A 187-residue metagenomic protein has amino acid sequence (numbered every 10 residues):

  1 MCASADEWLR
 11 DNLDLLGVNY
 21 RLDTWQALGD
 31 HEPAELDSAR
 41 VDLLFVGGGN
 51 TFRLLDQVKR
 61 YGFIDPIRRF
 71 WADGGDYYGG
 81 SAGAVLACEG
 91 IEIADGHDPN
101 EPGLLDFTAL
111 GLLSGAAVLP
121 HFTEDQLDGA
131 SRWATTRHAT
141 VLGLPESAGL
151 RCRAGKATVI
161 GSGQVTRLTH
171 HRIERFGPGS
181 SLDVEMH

Functional and structural regions predicted by a protein language model:
M1-D14, D42-L43, I93-H187: C-terminal and late-domain segments of enzyme folds
N19-Y77: Flexible gly/pro-rich beta->alpha loop and the following alpha-helix that scaffold active-site loops
G29, A84, A148: Residue-level detector of flexible, active-site-proximal loop/helix-junction positions within diverse enzyme catalytic
E35, D56-Q57, E89-G90, G129 (+1 more regions): Short, well-ordered secondary-structure micro-motifs
G47, G80, L144: Replace "coordinates the UDP/GDP/TDP-sugar" with "coordinates nucleotide-activated sugar donors
G49, A82, G163: Active-site metal-binding loops of divalent metal-dependent hydrolases
R53-E124: Class I SAM-dependent methyltransferase SAM-binding "motif I" and its flanking Rossmann-like core
